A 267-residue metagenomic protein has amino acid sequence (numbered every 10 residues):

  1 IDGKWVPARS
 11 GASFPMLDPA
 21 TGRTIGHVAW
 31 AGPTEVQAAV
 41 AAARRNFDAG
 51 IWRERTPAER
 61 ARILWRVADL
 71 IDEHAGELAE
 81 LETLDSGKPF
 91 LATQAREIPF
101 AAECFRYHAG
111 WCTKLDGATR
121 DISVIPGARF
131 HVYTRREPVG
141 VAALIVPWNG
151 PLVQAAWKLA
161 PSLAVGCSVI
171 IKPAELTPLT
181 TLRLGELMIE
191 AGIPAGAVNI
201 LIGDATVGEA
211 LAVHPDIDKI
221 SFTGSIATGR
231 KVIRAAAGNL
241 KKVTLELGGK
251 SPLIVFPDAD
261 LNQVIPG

Functional and structural regions predicted by a protein language model:
I1-V28, E59-R66, K114-I145, T244: Terminal low-complexity tails and localization/encapsulation signals of metabolic enzymes
G22, R60, E82, G166 (+3 more regions): Residue-level signal for inorganic ion chemistry
R23-D116: Glycine-rich loop-to-alpha-helix module at the N-terminal edge of alpha/beta enzyme cores
A118-A195: Conserved small-residue-rich beta-alpha loop and adjacent elements that most often cradle the phosphate/pyrophosphate
H131-Y133, I200-D218: A structured beta-alpha segment of the ubiquitous adenosine-cofactor-binding alpha/beta core
A160, K219-T223: Periplasmic-binding protein-like
C167, K172-A174, I202, T223 (+1 more regions): Short beta->alpha connector loops at strand-helix junctions that form conserved, small/polar/Pro-enriched
G192, A227-G267: ALDH superfamily catalytic-core signature
